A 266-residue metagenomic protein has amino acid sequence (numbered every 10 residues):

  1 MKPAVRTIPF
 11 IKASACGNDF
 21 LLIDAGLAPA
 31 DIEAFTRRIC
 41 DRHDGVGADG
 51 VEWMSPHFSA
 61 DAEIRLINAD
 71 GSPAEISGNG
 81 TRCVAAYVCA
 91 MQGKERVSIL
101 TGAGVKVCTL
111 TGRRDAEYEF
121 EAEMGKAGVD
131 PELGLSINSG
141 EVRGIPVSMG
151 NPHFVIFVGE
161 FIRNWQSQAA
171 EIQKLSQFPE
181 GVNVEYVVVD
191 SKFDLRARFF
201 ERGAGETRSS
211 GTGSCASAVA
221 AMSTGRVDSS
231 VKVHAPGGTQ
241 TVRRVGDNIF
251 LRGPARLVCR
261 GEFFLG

Functional and structural regions predicted by a protein language model:
M1-A116, V155-G266: A glycine-rich beta-to-alpha transition motif near the start of alpha/beta enzyme domains, typified by
A116-M124: Short, solvent-exposed secondary-structure boundary/capping segments
V129-D130, L135-V147, I249-G266: C-terminal domain-closing interface element
